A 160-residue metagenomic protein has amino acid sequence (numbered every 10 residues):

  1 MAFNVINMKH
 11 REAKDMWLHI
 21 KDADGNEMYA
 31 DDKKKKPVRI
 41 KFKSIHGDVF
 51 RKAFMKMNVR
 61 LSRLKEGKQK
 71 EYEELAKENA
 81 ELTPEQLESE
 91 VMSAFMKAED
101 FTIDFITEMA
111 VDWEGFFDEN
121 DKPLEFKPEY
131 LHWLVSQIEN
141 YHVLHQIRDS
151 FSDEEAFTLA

Functional and structural regions predicted by a protein language model:
M1-E73, E155-A160: Short, charged/polar N-terminal "headpieces" of proteins
P37-R51, K97-G115: Extended, compositionally biased low-complexity polar/Lys-Gly-rich tracts and adjacent boundary/linker regions are
S62-Q86, G115-E119: Short acidic, glycine/tyrosine-flanked loop/strand segments centered on an H-E-D-like triad
E81-F105: Intrinsically disordered, low-complexity acidic Ser/Thr-rich regulatory segments
D100, D104-A160: C-terminal charged interaction modules
